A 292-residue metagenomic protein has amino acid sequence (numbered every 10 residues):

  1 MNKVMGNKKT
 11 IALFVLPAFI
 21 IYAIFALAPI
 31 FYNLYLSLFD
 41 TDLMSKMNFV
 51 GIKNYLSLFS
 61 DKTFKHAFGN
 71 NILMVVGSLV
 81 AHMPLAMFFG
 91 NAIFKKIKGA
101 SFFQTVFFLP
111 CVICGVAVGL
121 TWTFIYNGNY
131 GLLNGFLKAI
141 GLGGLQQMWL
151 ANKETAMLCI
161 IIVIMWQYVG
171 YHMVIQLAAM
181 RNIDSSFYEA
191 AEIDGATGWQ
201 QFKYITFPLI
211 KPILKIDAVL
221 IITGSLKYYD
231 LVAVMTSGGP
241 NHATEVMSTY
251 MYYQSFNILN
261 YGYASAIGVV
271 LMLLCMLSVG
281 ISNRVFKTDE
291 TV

Functional and structural regions predicted by a protein language model:
K3-V292: A structural signal for multi-pass alpha-helical bundles of membrane permease subunits that mediate small-molecule
